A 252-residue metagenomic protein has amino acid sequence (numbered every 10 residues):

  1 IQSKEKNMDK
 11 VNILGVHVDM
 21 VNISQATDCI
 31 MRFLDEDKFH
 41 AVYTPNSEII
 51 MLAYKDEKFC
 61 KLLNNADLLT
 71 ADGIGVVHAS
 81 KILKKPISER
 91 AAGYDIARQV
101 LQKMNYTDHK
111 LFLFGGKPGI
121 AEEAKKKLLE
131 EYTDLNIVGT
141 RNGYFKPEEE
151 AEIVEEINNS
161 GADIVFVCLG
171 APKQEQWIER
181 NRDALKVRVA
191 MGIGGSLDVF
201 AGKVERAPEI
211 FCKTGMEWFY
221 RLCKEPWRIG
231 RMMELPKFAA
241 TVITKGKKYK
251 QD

Functional and structural regions predicted by a protein language model:
K6-R90: N-terminal nucleotide/polyanion-binding subdomain common to many enzyme families
N46-I49, L169-Q174, S196-L197: Short glycine-rich anion-binding loops that position phosphate/pyrophosphate groups of nucleotides and phosphorylated
E57-N65, E175-G195: A short, gly/pro- and small-residue-rich
D67, V138, D163, R188: Conserved acidic residues
G75-S80, A207-D252: A transmembrane-helix-recognition feature enriched in membrane-embedded lipid enzymes and envelope glyco-/phospholipid
S80-E156, S160: Conserved beta-alpha
N142-E148, R188-K224: Short, flexible loop segments at boundaries between secondary-structure elements
I157, G161-A171, V187: Proline-aspartate-enriched helix->loop->beta-strand connector
